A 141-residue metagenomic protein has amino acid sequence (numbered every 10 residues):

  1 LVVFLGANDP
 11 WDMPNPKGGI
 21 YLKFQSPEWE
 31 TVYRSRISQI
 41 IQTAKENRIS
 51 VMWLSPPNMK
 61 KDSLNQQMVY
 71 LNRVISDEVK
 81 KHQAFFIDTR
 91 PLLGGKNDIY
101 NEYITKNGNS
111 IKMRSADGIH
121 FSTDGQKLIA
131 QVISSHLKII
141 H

Functional and structural regions predicted by a protein language model:
L1-T123, K127, Q131-I140: Alpha-helical cap/lid subdomain in secreted, periplasmic, or secretory-pathway luminal O-acyl-processing enzymes
